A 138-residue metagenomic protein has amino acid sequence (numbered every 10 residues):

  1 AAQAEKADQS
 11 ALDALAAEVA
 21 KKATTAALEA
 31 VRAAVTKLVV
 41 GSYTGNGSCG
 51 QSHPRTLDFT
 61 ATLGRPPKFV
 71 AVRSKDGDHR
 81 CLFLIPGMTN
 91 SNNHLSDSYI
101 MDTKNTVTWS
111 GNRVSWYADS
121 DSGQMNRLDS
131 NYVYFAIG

Functional and structural regions predicted by a protein language model:
A1-V40, C49: Fibrous stalk/shaft segments of extracellular and virion attachment machinery
V31-D78, Y134-G138: Extracellular receptor-binding modules and their adjoining Ser/Thr/Gly/Asp/Asn-rich linkers
A33-T36, W109, D129: A generic structural signal for short, non-catalytic loop/turn and secondary-structure boundary residues
L38, K104, R127-D129: Alpha-helical structural elements
G41, D97, S115, S130-Y132: Intrinsically disordered, low-complexity segments enriched in small/polar residues
T56-Y117, Q124: Extracellular attachment/recognition segments
S120-G138: Short, structured beta-strand segments at or near domain termini in extracellular proteins/domains
